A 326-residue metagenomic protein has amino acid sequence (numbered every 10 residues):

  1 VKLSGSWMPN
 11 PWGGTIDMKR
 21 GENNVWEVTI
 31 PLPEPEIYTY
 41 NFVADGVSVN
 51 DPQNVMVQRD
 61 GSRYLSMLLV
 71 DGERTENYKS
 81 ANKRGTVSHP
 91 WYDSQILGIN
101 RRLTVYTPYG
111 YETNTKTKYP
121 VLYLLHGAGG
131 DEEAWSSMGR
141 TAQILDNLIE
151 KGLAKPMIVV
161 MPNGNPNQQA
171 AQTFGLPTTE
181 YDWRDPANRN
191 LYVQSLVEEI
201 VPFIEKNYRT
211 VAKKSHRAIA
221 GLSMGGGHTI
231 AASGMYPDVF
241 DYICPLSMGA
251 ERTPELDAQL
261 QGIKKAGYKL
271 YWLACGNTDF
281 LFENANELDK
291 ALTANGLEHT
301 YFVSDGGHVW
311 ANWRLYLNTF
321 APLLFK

Functional and structural regions predicted by a protein language model:
V1-K326: Non-catalytic cap/lid and distal C-terminal segments of serine-dependent acyl enzymes
